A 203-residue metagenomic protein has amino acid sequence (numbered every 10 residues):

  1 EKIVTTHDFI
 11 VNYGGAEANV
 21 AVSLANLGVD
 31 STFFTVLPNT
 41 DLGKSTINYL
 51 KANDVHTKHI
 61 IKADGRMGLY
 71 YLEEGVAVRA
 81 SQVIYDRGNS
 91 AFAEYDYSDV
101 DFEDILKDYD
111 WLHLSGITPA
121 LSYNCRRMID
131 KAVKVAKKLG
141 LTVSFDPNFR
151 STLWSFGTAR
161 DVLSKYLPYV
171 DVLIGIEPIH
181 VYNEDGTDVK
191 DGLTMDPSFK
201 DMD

Functional and structural regions predicted by a protein language model:
V4-G14: Short pre-catalytic strand/loop immediately N-terminal to key active-site residues, enriched for Gly-Thr
N19-D30: Alpha-helix C-terminal capping segments
D30-G116: Conserved N-terminal subdomain of the carbohydrate kinase-like
A91-A93, T118-R127, R150-R160, S198-D203: Active-site glycine- and acidic-residue-rich loops that bind and position anionic ligands or nucleotide-like cofactors
W111-I117, T142-R150, G175-E177, Y182: Short beta-strands and strand-loop turn motifs
V135-T142: A short helix->loop->beta-strand "cap" motif at the edges of active sites that frequently abuts
L139, L153-D203: Conserved phosphate/ATP/ADP-binding segment of small-molecule kinases
